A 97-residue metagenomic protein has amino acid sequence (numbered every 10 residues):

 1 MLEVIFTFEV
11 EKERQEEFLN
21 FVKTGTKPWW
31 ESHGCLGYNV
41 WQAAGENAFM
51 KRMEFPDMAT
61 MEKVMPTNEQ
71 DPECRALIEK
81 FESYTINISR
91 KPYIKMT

Functional and structural regions predicted by a protein language model:
M1-L2, T97: Absolute protein N-terminus
L2-F8: Active-site-flanking beta-strand signature of metal-NTP-handling nucleotidyl enzymes and homologous cyclase-like
E9-N20: Short, surface-exposed ligand-recognition loops at beta-strand->loop->(often short) alpha-helix junctions that present
V10-K12, F55-D57, I94-M96: Non-catalytic surface loops within mature trypsin-like serine protease
T24-G37, E54-K91: An amphipathic, aromatic/His-enriched active-site/gating alpha helix that lines ligand/cofactor pockets
N39-Q42, I94: Short, solvent-exposed loop/turn elements at beta->coil junctions and helix N-caps that rim active or binding pockets
A44-N47: Short acidic/glycine-enriched loop/turn segments that link adjacent beta-strands
